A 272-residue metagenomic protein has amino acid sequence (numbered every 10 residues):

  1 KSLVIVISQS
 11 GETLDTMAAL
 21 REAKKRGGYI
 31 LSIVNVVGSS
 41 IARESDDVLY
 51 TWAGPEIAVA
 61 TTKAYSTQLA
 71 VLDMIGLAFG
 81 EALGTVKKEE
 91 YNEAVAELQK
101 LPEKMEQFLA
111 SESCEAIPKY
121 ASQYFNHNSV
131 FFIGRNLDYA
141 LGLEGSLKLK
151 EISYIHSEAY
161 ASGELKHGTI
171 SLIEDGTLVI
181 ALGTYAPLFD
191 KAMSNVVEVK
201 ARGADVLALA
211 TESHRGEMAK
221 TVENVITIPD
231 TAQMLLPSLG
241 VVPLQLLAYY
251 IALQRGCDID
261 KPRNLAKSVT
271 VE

Functional and structural regions predicted by a protein language model:
K1-K100, L182-N224, L247: Glycine-rich phosphate-binding loops that contact phosphosugars or nucleotide phosphates
D47-L178, A252-E272: Active-site phosphate/pyrophosphate-binding segments
E56-K63, P229-P237: A short glycine/serine-rich beta->alpha loop
Y154, T227-D230: A signal for specific C-terminal beta-sheet/loop modules enriched in small/flexible residues with GP/PG/PP motifs
D205, T231-E272: Generic C-terminus detector
